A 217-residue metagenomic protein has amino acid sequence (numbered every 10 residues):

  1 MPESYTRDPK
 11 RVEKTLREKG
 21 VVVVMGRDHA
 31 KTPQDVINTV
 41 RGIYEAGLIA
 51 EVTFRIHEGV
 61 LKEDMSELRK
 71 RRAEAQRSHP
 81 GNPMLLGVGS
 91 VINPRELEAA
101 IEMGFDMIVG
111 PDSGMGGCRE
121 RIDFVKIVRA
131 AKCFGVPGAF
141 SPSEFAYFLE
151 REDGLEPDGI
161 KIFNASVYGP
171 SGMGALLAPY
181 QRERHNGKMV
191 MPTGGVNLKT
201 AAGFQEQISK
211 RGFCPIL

Functional and structural regions predicted by a protein language model:
M1-M103, E206: Conserved N-terminal beta1-alpha1 strand-loop-helix module at the mouth
E3-R11, M191-T193, N197-A201, G212-L217: Active-site pocket-lining/capping segments in soluble small-molecule metabolic enzymes
V24-D28, L48-E58, P83-N93, F105-R119 (+2 more regions): Catalytic beta/alpha-barrel core
V36-V40, M65, L97, R121-V125 (+3 more regions): Generic hydrophobic/aromatic pocket-lining and core-packing "Φ" positions
E58-S90, E120-S141, S171-N197: Alpha-helix-loop-beta-strand connector modules within alpha/beta enzyme cores
N93-M103, P142-G154, V196-P215: Catalytic cores of alpha/beta
V109, P192, Q205-E206: Active-site-adjacent loop and "lid" segments of alpha/beta metabolic enzymes
S143-D153, I160, P170-P179: Anionic-ligand binding region
